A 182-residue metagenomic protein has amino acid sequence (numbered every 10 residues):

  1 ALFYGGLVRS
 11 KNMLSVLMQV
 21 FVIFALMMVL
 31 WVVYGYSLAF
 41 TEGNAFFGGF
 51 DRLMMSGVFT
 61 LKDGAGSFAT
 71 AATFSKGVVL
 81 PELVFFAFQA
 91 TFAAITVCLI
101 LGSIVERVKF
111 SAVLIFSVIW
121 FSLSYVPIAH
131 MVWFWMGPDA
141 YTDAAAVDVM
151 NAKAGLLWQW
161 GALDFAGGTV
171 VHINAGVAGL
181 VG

Functional and structural regions predicted by a protein language model:
A1-G182: Hydrophobic alpha-helical transmembrane bundles of multi-pass membrane proteins
